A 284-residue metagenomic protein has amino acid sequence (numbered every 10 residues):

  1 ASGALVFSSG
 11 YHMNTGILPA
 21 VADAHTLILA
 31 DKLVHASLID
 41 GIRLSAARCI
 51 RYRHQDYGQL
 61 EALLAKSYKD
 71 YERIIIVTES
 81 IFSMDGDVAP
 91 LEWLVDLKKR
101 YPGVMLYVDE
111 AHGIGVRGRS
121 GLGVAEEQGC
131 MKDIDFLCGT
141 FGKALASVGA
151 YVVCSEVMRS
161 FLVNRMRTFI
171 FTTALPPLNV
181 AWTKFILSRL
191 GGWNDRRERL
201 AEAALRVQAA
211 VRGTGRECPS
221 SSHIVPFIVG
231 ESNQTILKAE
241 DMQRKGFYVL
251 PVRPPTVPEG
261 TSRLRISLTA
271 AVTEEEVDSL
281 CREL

Functional and structural regions predicted by a protein language model:
A1-G16: Short loop-beta-helix segment that forms the pyridoxal 5′-phosphate
I17-A36: Conserved PLP-anchoring active-site segment centered on the Schiff-base-forming lysine
I50, H54-V108: Active-site phosphate-binding strand-loop segment of PLP-dependent enzymes
E126-F161: Active-site PLP attachment segment
A174-W193, R199, A203, G213: Structural motif of enzymes handling amino- and sulfur-group chemistry
E198-L205, R212-G246, T261, L268-A270: Conserved PLP-binding catalytic core of the aspartate aminotransferase-like
R244-F247, T256-L284: PLP-dependent enzyme catalytic core of the Aspartate aminotransferase-like
